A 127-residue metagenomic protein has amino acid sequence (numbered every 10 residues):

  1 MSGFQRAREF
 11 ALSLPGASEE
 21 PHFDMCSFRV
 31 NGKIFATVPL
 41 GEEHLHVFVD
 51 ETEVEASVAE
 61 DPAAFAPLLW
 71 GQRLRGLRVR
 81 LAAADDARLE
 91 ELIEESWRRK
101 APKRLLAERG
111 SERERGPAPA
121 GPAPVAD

Functional and structural regions predicted by a protein language model:
M1-D127: Charge-dense, helix-prone N-terminal extensions
